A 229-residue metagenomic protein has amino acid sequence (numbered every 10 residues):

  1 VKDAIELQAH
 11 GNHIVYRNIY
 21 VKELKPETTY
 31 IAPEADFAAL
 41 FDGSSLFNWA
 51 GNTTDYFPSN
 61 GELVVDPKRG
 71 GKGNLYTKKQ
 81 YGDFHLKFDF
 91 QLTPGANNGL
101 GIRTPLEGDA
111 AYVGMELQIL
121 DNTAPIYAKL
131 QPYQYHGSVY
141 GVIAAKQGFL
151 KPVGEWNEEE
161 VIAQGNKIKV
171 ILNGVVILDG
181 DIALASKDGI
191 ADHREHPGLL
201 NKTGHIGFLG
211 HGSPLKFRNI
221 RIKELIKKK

Functional and structural regions predicted by a protein language model:
V1-K229: Carbohydrate-interacting regions of secretory-pathway proteins
